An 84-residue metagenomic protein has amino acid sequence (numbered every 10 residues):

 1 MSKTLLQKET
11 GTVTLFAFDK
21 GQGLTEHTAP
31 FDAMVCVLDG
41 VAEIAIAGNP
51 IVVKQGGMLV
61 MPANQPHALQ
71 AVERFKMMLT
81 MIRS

Functional and structural regions predicted by a protein language model:
M1-Q22, R83: A short glycine-rich, His/Asp/Glu-containing loop-to-beta-strand
T12, V41-E43, P50, P66 (+1 more regions): Structural motif
F31-E43, A47: Glycine- and acidic-residue-biased ligand/ion/polar-headgroup-sensing regions
L38-D39, K54-Q55, E73: A cytosolic small-molecule/anion-sensing beta-strand core signal
G48-A63: Short acidic-glycine-tyrosine-enriched beta hairpin
A63-S84: Ligand-binding loop in jelly-roll beta-barrel domains
